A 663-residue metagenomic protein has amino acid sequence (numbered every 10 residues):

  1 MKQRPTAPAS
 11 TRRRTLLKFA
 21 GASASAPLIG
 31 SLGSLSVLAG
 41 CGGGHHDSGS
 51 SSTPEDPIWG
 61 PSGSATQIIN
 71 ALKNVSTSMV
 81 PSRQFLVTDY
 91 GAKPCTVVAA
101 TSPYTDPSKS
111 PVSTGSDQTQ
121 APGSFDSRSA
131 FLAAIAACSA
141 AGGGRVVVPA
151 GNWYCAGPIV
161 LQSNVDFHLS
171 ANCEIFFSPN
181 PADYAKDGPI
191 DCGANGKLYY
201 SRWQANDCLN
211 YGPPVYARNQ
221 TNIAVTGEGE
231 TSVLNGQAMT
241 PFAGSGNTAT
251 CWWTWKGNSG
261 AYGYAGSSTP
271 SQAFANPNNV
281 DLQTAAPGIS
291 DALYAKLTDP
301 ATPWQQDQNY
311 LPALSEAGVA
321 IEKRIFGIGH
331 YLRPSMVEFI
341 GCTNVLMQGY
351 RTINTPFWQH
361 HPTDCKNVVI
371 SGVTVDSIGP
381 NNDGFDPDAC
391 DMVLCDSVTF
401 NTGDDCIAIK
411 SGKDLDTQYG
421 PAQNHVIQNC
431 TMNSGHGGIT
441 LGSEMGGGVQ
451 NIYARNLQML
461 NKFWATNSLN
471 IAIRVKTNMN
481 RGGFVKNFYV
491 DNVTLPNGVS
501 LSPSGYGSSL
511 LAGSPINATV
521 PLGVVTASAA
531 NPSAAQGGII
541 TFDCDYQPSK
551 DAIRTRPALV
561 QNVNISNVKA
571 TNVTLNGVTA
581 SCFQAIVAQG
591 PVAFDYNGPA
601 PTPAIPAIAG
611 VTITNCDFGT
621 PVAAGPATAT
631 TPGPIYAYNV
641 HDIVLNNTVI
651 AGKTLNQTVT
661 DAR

Functional and structural regions predicted by a protein language model:
K2-D166, S170-G341, Q348, F357 (+8 more regions): Extracellular "leader-to-stem" segments immediately downstream of a signal peptide or signal-anchor in secreted/lumenal
P107-S113, Q418, L522-A530, K550-R554 (+1 more regions): Intrinsically disordered, low-complexity Ser/Thr- and acidic-rich flexible linkers and loops, especially at boundaries
I135-A137, C155-Q162, W358-D364, S397 (+4 more regions): Short, T/G/N/S-enriched strand-turn elements that build extracellular solenoid repeat scaffolds
G143, A156-G157, S178-N180, Q237-T240 (+14 more regions): Short glycine/acidic-rich loop motifs that flank beta-strands on beta-rich extracellular proteins
A171-N172, T221-S232, T343-I353, K366-S377 (+8 more regions): Right-handed parallel beta-helix
G412, G442-E444, N478, D545: Active-site beta-loop-alpha junctions enriched in small/polar residues
G523, N531-A535, D545: Helix-coil-helix junctions within alpha-helical repeat/solenoid scaffolds
N576-V592, Y596-R663: Predominantly polar beta-repeat domains that present long G/T/S/D/N-rich surfaces used to bind, process, or adhere
